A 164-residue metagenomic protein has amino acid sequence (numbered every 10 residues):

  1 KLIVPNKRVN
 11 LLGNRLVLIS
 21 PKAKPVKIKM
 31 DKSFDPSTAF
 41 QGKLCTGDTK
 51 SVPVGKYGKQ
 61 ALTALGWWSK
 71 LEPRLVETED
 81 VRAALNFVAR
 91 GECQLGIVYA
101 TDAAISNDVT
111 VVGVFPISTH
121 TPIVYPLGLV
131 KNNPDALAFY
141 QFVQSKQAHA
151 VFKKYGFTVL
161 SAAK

Functional and structural regions predicted by a protein language model:
K1-K164: Exported/periplasmic ABC-transporter solute-binding proteins
